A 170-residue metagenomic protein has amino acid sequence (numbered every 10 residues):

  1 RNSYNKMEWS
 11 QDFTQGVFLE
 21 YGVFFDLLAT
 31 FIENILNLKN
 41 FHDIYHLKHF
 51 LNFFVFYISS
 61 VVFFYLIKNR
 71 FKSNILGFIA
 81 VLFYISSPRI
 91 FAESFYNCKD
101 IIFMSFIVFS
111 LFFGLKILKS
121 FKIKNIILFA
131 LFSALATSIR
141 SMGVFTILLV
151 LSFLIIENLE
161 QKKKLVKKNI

Functional and structural regions predicted by a protein language model:
R1-E20, F24-L27, F31-L36: Extracytosolic helix-loop segments that constitute the early lumenal/periplasmic catalytic or substrate-binding loops
L27-L51, P88-R89: Juxtamembrane segments of multi-pass membrane glycosylation machinery that transfer sugars from lipid-linked donors
H42, I58-S86, K119-K124, L128: Transmembrane-helix signature of polytopic, membrane-embedded enzymes that assemble or transfer cell-envelope glycans
H46, F50-F71, F109-F113: Transmembrane-helix motifs of polytopic, lipid-linked glycan transferases
V62-L66, I102-K119, L128-S133, E157: Specific aromatic-rich, kink-prone transmembrane helix
G77-I85, A92, F112, S133 (+1 more regions): Short helix- or helix-capping micro-motifs that position conserved polar/aromatic residues at function-defining sites
R89, F95-I102: Short acidic/glycine- and proline-prone juxtamembrane loop motifs at membrane-interface regions of multi-pass membrane
F112-K122, S133, T146-I170: Perimembrane helix-loop-helix junctions
